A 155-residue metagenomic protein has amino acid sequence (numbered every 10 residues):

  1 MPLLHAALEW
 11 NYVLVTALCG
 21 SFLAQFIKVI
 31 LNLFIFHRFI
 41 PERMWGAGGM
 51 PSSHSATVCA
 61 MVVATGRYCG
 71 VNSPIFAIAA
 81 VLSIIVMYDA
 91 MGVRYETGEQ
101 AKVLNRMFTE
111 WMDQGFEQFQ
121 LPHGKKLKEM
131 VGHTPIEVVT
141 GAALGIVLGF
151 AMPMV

Functional and structural regions predicted by a protein language model:
M1-V13, A17-S21, A143-M154: Hydrophobic alpha-helical transmembrane segments
H5-W10, I35-F36, G70-V71, F119: Helix-boundary and loop/linker segments of multi-pass membrane transporters
L18-I30, M87: Generic N-terminal targeting/processing segments that precede catalytic cores or assembly contacts
F22, P41-V155: Membrane-embedded catalytic cores of phosphoryl/pyrophosphoryl-handling enzymes
F26-R43: Membrane-interface helix-loop junction between the first two transmembrane segments
